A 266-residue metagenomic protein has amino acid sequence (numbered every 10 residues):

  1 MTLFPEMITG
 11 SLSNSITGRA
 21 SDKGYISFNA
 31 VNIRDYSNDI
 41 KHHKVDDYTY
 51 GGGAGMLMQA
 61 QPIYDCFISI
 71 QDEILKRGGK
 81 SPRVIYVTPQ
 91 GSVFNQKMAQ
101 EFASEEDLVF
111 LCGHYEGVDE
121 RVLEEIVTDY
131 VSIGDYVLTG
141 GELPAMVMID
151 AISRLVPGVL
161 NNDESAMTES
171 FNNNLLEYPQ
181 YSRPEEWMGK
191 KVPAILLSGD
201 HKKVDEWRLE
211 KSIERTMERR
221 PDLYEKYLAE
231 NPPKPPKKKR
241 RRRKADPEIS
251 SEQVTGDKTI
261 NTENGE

Functional and structural regions predicted by a protein language model:
M1, N29-V31, I85, L108-V109 (+1 more regions): Hydrophobic/aromatic beta-strand patches that form the interior of the parallel beta-sheet core in alpha/beta enzyme
M1-Q71, H201-D222: N-terminal nucleotide/polyanion-binding subdomain common to many enzyme families
L3, I33, V87-Q90, C112-H114 (+3 more regions): Fold-independent oxyanion-binding glycine-rich loops and adjacent beta-strand/coil segments at enzyme active sites
S15-A20, Q100-S104, I126: Short, solvent-exposed amphipathic alpha-helical segments in soluble enzyme and RNA/protein-processing domains
L57-H114: S-adenosyl-L-methionine/SAH cofactor-binding core of RNA-modifying enzymes
V118, V122-E169: Structured adenosyl-cofactor binding patch, chiefly the S-adenosyl-L-methionine
L143, L155-A194: Internal, active-site/partner-interface "lid" segment
P184-E266: SAM-dependent methyltransferases
